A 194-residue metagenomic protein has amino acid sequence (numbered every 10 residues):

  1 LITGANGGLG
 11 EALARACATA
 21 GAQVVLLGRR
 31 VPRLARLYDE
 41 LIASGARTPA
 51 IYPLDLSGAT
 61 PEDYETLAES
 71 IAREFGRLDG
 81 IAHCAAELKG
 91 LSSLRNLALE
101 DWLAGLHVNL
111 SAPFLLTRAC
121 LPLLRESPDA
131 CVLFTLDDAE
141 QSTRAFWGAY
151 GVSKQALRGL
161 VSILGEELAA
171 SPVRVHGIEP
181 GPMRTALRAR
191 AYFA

Functional and structural regions predicted by a protein language model:
N6-G7: Conserved glycine-rich cofactor-binding loop
A22-L37: Conserved glycine-rich Rossmann-like NAD(P)H-binding loop of the short-chain dehydrogenase/reductase
S44-T60: Rossmann-fold cofactor-recognition segment
L67, S92-L94, D101-L103: Substrate-binding pocket helix/loop in short-chain dehydrogenase/reductase
C84-L91: Conserved NAD(P)H cofactor-binding loop of Rossmann-fold oxidoreductase domains
T117-R118, S162: A short, exposed helix-loop element centered on a Lys and neighboring polar residues
R125, D129-A156, V161-A170, P182: Catalytic loop of short-chain dehydrogenase/reductase
